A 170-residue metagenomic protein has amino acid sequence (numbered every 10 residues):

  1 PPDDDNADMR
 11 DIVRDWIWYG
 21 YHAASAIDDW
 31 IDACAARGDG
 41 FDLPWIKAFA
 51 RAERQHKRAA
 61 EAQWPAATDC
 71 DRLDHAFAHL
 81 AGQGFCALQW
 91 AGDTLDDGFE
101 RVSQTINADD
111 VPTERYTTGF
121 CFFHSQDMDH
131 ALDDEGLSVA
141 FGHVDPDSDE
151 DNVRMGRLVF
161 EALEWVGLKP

Functional and structural regions predicted by a protein language model:
P1, D134, S138-P170: Acidic, proline/glycine-rich low-complexity IDRs
P1-A35: N-terminal leader/presequence regions that precede the main folded/catalytic core
S25-A33, K47, A87-D96, A162-P170: Short glycine-rich, low-complexity/disordered patches
A33-R58: Repeat-associated, polar segments at repeat-unit boundaries in modular proteins
A52-E61, S138-V144: A short, surface-exposed helix-loop junction/capping segment
K57-E114: Structured alpha/beta or helical-core interaction and ligand-binding surfaces enriched in interleaved
E100-S138: An N-terminal amphipathic alpha-helical segment
